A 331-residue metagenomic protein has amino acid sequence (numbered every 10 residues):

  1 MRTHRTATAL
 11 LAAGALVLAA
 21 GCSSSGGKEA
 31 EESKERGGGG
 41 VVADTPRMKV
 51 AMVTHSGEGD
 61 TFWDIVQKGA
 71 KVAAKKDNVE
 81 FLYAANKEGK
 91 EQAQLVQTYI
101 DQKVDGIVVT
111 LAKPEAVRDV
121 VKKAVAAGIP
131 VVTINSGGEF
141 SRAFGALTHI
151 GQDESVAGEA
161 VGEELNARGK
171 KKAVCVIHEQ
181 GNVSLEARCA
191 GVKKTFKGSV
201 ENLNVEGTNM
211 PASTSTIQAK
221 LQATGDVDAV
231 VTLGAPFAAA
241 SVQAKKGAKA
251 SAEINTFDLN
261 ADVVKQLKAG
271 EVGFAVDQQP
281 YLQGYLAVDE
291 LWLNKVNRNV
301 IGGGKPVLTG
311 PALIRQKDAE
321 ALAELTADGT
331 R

Functional and structural regions predicted by a protein language model:
M1-A20: Sec-dependent bacterial lipoprotein signal peptides
A12, S23, R36-V42, P46 (+2 more regions): Hinge/cleft segment of the Venus flytrap/periplasmic-binding protein
A20-K34: Bacterial lipoprotein signal-peptidase II cleavage site
P46-V50, G169-A173: Nucleotide donor/acceptor-binding cores
V53-Q67, L82-E91, S136, H149-A160 (+5 more regions): Hinge/beta->alpha junction and helix N-cap segments in small-molecule ligand-binding domains
V109-V125, V192, G207-K265: Hydrophobic alpha-helical
E115-V156, N260-K268, V272-G273, A323: Flexible loop/hinge segments that line or gate small-molecule binding clefts
D228-A235, V242-L282, V288-G310, I314-A319: Exported/periplasmic ABC-transporter solute-binding proteins
